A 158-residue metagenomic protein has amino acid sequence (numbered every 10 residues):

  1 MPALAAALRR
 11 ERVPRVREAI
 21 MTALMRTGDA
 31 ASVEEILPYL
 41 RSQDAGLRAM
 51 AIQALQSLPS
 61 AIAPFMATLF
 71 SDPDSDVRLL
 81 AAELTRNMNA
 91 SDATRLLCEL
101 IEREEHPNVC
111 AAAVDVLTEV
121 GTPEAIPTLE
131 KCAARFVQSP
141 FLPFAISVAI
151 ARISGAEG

Functional and structural regions predicted by a protein language model:
M1-L4, S91, T122-L129: Conserved long hydrophobic alpha-helices within structured protein cores
A6-A7, P14-A30, E34-P38, G46-L69 (+4 more regions): Structural detector for internal amphipathic alpha-helices that build alpha-solenoid repeat scaffolds
T128-V137: TPR/TPR-like (Sel1-like) alpha-helical repeat modules
